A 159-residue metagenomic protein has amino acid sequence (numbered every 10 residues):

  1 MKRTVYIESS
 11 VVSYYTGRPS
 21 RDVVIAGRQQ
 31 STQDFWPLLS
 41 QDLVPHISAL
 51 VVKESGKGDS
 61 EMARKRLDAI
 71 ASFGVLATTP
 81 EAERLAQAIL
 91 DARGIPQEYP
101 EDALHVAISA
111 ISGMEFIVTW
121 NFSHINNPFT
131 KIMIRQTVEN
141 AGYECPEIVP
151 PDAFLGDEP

Functional and structural regions predicted by a protein language model:
M1-I47, E54-K65, D91-Q97, K131-I134 (+1 more regions): Short, well-structured N-terminal submotif of metal-dependent ribonuclease cores
T4, V44, I117, P146-E147: A residue-level structural signature of the nucleotidyltransferase/glycosyltransferase Rossmann-like core
H46, L76-A77, E147-V149: General small-molecule cofactor/ligand-binding pocket signal
A49, T79, D152: Residues at the C-termini of beta-strands that transition into short coil/loop
D68: An acidic/histidine-cluster motif and surrounding catalytic segment that typifies divalent-metal-assisted enzyme active
F73-T130, L155: Active-site neighborhoods of divalent-metal-dependent phosphate/nucleic-acid chemistry enzymes
N126-E147: C-terminal end-helix/capping segment
G142-P159: Short, C-terminally biased terminal segments at protein or domain edges
